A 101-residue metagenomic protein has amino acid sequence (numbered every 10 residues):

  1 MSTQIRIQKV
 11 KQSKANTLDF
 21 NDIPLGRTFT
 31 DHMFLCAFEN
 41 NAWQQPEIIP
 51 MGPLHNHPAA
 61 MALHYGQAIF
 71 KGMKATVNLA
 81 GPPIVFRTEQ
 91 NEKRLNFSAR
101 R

Functional and structural regions predicted by a protein language model:
M1-R101: Conserved alpha/beta cores of soluble small-molecule-handling proteins
